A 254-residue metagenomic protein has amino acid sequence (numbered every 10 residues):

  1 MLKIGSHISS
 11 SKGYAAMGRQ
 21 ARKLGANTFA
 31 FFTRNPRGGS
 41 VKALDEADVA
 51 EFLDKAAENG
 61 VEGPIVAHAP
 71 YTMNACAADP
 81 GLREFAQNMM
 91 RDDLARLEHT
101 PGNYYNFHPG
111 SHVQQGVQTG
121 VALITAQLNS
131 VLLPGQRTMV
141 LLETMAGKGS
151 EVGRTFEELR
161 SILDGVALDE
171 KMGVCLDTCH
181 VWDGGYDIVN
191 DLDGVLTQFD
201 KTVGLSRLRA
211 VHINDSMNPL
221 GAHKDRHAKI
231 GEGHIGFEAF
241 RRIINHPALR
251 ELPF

Functional and structural regions predicted by a protein language model:
M1-A67, M73-A95: N-terminal pre-domain/capping segments
H7-S11, R34-P36, P70-T72, G110-H112 (+3 more regions): Active-site beta-loop-alpha junctions enriched in small/polar residues
A15, N218, H223-P253: Flexible, D/E/H-enriched segments
R19-G25, D45-V66, R91-P101, N129-R137 (+3 more regions): Acidic (Asp/Glu)-rich catalytic clusters
A21, H68, A86, L97 (+5 more regions): Conserved, mostly hydrophobic/aromatic
F29, T125-I230: Acidic/histidine-rich catalytic cores of soluble enzymes
S40-E51, A77-M89, Q115-A126, S150-E158 (+2 more regions): Alpha-helix N-cap and loop-to-helix initiation/capping positions
T100-Q115, T138-M145: Active-site groove signature of glycoside hydrolases
